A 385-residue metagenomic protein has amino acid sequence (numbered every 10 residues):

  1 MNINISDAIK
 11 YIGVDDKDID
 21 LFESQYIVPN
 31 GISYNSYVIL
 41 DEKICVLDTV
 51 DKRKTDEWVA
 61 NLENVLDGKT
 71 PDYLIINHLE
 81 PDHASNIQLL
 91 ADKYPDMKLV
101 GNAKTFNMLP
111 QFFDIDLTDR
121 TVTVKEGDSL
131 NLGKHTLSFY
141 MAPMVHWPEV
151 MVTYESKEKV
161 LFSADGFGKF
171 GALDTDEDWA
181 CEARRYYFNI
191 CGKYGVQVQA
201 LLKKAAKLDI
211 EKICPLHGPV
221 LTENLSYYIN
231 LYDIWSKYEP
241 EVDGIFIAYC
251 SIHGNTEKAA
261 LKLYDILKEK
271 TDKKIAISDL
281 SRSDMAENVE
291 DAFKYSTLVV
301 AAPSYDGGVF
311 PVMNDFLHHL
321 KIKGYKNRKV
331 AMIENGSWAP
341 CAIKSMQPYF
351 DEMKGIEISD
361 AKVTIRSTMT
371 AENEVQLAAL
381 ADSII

Functional and structural regions predicted by a protein language model:
N2-E63, V152-E155, K159-S163, T256: Conserved beta-strand hairpin/beta-sheet module of binuclear metal-dependent hydrolase folds, prominently
N4-D7, G101-V150, Y194-A200: Metallo-beta-lactamase
V38, V152-C214, T222-Y249: Metal-dependent phosphodiesterase/nuclease catalytic metal-binding core
E42, R53-V100: Active-site metal-binding motif and surrounding structural segment of the metallo-beta-lactamase
L47-T49, P71-L79, L99-N102, L161-D165 (+1 more regions): Active-site neighborhood of phospho(di)ester-bond hydrolases with catalytic His/Asp-centered motifs
N86, D284-N288: Short acidic active-site motifs
L173-I213, H217-V220, K262-S278, N288-I385: FMN-binding flavodoxin-like domain, especially the glycine-rich phosphate-binding loop
A248-E269: Short, charged N-terminal beta->alpha structural module
